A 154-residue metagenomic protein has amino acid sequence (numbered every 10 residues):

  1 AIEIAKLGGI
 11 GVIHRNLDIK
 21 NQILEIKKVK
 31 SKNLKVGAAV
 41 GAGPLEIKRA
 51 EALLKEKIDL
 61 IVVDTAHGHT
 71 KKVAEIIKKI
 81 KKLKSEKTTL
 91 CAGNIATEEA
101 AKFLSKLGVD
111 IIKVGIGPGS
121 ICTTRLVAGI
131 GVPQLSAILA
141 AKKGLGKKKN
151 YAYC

Functional and structural regions predicted by a protein language model:
A1-C154: Alpha/beta enzyme core
